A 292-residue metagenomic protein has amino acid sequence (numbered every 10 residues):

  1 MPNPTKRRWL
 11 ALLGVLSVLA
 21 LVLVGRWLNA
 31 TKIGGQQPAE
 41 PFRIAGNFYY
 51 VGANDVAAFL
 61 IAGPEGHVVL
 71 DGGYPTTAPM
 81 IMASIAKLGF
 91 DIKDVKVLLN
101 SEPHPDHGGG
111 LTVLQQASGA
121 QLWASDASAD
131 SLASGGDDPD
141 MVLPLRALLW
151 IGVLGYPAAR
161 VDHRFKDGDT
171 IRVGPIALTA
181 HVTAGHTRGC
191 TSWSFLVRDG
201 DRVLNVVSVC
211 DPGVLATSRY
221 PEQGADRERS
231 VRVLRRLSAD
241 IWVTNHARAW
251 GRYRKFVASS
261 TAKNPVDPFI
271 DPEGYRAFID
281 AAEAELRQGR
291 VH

Functional and structural regions predicted by a protein language model:
M1-V18: N-terminal Sec-pathway targeting helices
L19-I33: Membrane-interface motif at the C-terminal end of an N-terminal transmembrane signal
K32-Q37, G72-T76, S134-L145, V214-Q223: Acidic/histidine-rich helix-loop elements that form or flank divalent-metal/phosphate-binding sites at the catalytic
G35-L88, I92, S192-G213: Conserved beta-strand hairpin/beta-sheet module of binuclear metal-dependent hydrolase folds, prominently
G46-Y50, G73, L98-S101, S218-Q223: Short, flexible loop segments at the rims of nucleotide/cofactor-binding pockets, characterized by
N47, I61, D71, I81 (+7 more regions): Divalent metal-coordination and catalytic microenvironments
H67, Y74-T76, R160-D162, T170-V173 (+2 more regions): Metallo-beta-lactamase
T76-A78, A86-T170: Active-site HxH/HxHxD metal-binding segment of metal-dependent hydrolases
